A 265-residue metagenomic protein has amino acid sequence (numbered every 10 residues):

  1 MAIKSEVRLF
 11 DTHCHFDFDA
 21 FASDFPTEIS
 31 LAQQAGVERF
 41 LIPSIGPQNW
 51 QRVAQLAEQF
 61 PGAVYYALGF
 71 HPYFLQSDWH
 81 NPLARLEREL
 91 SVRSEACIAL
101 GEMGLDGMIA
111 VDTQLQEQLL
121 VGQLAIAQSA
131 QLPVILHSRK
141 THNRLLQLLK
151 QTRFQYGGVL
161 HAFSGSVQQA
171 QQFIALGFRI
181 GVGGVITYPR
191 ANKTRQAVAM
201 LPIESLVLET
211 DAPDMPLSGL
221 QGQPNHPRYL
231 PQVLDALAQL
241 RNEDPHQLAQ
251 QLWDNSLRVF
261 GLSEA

Functional and structural regions predicted by a protein language model:
M1-A265: Mid-domain alpha/beta scaffold segments of enzyme catalytic cores
